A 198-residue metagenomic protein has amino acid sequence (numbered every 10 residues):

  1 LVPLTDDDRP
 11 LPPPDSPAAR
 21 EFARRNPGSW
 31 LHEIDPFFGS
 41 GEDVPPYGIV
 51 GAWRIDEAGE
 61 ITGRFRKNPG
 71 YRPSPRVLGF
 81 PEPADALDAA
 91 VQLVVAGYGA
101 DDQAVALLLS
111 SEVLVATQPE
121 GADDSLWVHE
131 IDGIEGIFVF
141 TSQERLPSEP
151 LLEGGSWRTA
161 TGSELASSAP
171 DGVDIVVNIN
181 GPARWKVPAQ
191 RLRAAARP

Functional and structural regions predicted by a protein language model:
L1-P198: An interfacial alpha-helical scaffold signature
